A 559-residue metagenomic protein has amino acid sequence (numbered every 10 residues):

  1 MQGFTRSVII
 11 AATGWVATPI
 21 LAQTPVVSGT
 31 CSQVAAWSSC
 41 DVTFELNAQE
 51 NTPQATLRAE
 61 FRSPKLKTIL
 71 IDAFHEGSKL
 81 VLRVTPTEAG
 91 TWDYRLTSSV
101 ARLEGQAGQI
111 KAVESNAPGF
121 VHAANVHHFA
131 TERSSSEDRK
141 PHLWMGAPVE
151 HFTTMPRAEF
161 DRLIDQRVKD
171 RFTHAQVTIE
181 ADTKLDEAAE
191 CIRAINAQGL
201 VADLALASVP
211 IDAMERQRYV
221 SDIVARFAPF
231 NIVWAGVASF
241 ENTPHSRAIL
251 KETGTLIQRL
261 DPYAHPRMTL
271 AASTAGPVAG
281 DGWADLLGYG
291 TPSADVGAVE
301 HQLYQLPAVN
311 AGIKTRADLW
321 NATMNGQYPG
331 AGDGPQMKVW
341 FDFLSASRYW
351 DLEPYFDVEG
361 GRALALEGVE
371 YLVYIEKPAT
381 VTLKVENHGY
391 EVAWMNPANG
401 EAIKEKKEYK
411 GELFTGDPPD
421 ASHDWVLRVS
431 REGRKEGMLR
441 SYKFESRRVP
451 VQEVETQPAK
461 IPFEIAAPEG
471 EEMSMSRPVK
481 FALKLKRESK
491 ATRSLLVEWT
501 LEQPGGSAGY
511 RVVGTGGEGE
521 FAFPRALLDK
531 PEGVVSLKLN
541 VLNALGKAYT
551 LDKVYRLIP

Functional and structural regions predicted by a protein language model:
P25-S32, N51-P53, Q305-A308, T315-Y409 (+1 more regions): Aromatic- and carboxylate-lined catalytic core of secreted/periplasmic carbohydrate-active enzymes
S32-W37, Q49-T52, E471-P478: Short, solvent-exposed loop/linker segments at the N-terminal edge of repeated beta-sheet extracellular domains
K67-H128: Extended acidic/polar, glycine-enriched regions that form or flank non-catalytic beta-rich accessory modules
S99-A101, L542-K547: Short, solvent-exposed loop/turn segments at the edges of extracellular beta-sandwich modules
L103-A107, T515, K547-K553: Extracellular and select intracellular beta-sandwich modules with Ser/Thr-enriched, small-residue motifs on
G108-D138, S441-P458, P559: Low-complexity, Pro/Ser/Thr- and charge-rich linker/hinge segments at domain boundaries
S115-L286, G290: Active-site mouth of glycoside hydrolases
Q503-A522: Surface-exposed, flexible coil segments in extracellular/virion-facing regions
